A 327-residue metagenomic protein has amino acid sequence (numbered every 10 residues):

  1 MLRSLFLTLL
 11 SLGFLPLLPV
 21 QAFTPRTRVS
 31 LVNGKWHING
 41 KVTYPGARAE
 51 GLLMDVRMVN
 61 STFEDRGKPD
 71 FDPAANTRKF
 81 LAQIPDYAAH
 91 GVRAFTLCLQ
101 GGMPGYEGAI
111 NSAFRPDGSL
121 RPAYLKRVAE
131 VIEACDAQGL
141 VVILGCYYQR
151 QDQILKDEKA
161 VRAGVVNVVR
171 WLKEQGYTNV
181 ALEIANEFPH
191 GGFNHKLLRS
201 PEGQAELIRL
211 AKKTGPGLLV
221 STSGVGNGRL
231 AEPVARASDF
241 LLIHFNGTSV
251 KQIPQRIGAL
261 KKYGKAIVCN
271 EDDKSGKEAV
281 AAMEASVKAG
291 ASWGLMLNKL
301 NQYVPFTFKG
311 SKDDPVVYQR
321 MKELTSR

Functional and structural regions predicted by a protein language model:
M1-S4: Positively charged n-region of N-terminal signal peptides that target proteins for export
L7-P16: Bacterial N-terminal signal peptides
P19-A22: Boundary at the C-terminal end of the N-terminal hydrophobic targeting segment
P25-V141: Active-site-adjacent substrate/metal-binding segments within catalytic domains of carbohydrate-active enzymes
D65-N76, A109-L125, Y148-A160, A185-L198 (+2 more regions): The substrate-binding groove and active-site-proximal loops of carbohydrate-active enzymes, especially glycoside
F95-P104, C146-R150, A185-F188, G224-G226: Short, solvent-exposed turn/loop segments enriched in Gly/Ser/Thr/Pro and often Arg
L120-A160, G164-L172: Substrate-binding cleft of carbohydrate-active enzyme catalytic domains
V166, N179-A181, A185-E323: Extracellular glycoside hydrolase catalytic/binding regions
